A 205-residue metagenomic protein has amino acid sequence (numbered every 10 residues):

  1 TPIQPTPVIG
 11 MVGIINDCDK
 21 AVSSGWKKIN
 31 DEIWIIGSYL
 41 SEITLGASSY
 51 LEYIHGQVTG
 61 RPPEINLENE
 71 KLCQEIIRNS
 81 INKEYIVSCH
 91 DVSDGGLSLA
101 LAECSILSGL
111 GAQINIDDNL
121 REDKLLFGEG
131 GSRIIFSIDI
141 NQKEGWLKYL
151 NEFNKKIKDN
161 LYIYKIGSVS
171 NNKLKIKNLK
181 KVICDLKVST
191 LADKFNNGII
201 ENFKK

Functional and structural regions predicted by a protein language model:
T1-T44, K165-S168: Glycine-rich anion-binding loops of enzyme active sites
T1-V8, T59-P62, Q74, N79-K205: Glycine-/charge-enriched secondary-structure boundary and capping motifs
T6, G46-E64: Gly-rich Lys/Arg/Thr-decorated short loops/hinges at beta-loop-alpha junctions or inter-strand turns that position
D17-I29, S48-Y53, L72-S80, N115 (+1 more regions): Glycine-/acidic-rich phosphate or pyrophosphate-binding loops and their flanking alpha/beta elements
G25, N66, H90: Glycine- and other small-residue-rich loops at beta-strand/loop junctions that grip anionic moieties
T44-L45, W146: Short glycine-/acidic-enriched loop or helix-start segments at secondary-structure transitions that form or flank
I65-L72: C-terminal transmembrane module of polytopic alpha-helical membrane proteins
